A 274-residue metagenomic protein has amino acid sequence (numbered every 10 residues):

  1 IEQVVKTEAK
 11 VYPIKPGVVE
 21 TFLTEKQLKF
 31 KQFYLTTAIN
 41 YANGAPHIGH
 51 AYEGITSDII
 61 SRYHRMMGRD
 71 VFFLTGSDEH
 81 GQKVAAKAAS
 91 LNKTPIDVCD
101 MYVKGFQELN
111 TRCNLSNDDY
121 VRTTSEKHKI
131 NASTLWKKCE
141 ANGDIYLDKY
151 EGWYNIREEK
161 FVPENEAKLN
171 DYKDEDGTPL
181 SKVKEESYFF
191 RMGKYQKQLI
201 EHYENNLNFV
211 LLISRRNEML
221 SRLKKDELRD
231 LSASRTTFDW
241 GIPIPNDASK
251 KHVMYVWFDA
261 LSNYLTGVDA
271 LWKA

Functional and structural regions predicted by a protein language model:
V4-T75, K127-N131, D176-A274: Structured secondary-structure scaffolds
R65, T111, E140: Anion (oxyanion) recognition and catalysis
D70, S116, I145: Residue-level detector of anion-binding/catalytic polar loops
S77-K83: Short, charge-patterned binding micro-sites
K87-D100: A charged helix-plus-loop insertion that forms the helical arch/lid used to bind and gate nucleic-acid substrates
Y102-D118: A glycine-rich helix N-cap at a beta->alpha junction
T124-D144, Y154: Feature captures the FAD/FMN-dependent oxidoreductase FAD-binding
A141-I200: Cys/His-rich short segments
